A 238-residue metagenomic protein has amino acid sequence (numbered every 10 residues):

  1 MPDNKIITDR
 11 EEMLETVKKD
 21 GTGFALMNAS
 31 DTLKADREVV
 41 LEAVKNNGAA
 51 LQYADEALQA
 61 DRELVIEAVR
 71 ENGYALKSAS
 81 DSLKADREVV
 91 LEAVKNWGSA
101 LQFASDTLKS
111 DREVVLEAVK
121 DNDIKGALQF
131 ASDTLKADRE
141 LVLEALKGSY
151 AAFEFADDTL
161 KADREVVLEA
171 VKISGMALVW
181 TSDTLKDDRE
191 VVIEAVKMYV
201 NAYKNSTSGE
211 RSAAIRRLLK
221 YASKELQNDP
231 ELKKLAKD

Functional and structural regions predicted by a protein language model:
M1-D238: Non-catalytic tandem-repeat scaffold regions and their flanking low-complexity/translocation tails
